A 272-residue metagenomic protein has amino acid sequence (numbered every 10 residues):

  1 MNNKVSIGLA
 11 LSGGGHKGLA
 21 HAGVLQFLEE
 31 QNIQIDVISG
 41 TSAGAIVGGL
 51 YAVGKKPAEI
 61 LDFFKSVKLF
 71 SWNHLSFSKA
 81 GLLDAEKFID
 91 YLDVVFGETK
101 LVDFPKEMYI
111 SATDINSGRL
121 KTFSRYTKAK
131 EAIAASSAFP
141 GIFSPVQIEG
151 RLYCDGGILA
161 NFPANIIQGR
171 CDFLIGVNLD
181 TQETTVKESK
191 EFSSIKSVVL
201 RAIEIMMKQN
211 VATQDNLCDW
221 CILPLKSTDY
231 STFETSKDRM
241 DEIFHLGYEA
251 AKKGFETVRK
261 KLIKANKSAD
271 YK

Functional and structural regions predicted by a protein language model:
M1-T41, G49-K272: Patatin-like phospholipase
